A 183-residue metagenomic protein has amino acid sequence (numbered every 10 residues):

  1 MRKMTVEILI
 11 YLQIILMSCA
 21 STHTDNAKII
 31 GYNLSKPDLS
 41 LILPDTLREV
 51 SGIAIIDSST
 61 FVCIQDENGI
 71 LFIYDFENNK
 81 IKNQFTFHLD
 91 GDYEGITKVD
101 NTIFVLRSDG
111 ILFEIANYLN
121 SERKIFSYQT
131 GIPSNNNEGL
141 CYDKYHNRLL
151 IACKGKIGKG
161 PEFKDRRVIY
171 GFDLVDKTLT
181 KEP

Functional and structural regions predicted by a protein language model:
M1-I8, I53: Positively charged n-region of N-terminal signal peptides that target proteins for export
E7-M17: Bacterial N-terminal signal peptides
C19-P183: Sequence/structural signature of beta-propeller domains
